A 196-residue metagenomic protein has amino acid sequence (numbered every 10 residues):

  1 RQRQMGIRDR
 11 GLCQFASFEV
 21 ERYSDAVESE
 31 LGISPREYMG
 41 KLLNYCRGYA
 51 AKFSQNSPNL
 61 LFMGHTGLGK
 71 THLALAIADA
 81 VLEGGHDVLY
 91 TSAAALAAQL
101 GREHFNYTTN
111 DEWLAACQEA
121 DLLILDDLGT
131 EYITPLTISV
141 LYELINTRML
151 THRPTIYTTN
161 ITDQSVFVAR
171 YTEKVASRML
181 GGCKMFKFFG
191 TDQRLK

Functional and structural regions predicted by a protein language model:
Q2-I7: Short, small-residue-biased leader/transition segments that mark boundaries at the very start of proteins
S17-L60: Pre-Walker A (pre-P-loop) alpha-helix and adjacent loop at the N terminus of AAA/AAA+ ATPase modules, a conserved
E30-L43, L82-E119: Short glycine-rich substrate-engagement loop in P-loop NTPases that contacts/grips substrate
N56-A74: Walker A/P-loop nucleotide-binding motif
H72-G85: P-loop NTPase Walker A phosphate-binding motif
H86-D87, E119-L122, T151-Y157: Loop/turn-to-beta-strand initiation segments
A97-E103, L128-K196: Replace "adjacent to P-loop NTPase cores in ATP/GTP-dependent enzymes" with "adjacent to NTP-binding cores
